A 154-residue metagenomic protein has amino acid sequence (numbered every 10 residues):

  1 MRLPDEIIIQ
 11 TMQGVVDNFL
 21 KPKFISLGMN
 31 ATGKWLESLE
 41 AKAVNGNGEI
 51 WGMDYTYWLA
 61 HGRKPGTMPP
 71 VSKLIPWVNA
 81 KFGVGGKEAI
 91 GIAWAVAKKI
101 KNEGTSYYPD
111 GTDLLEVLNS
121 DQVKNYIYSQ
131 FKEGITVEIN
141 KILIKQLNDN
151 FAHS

Functional and structural regions predicted by a protein language model:
M1-K42: Charge-rich, low-complexity N-terminal segments
K34-S154: Charged, low-complexity interaction tracts
